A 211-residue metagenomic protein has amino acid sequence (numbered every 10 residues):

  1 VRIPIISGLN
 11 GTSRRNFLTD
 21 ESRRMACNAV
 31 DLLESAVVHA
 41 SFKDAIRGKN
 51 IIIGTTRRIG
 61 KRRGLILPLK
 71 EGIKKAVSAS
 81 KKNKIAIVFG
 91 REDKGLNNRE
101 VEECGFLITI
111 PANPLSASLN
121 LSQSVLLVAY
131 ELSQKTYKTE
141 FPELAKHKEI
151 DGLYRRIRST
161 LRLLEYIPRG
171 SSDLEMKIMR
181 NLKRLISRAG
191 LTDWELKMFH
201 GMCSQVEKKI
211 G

Functional and structural regions predicted by a protein language model:
V1-G211: Post-transcriptional modification and biogenesis factors for structured RNAs of the translation apparatus
